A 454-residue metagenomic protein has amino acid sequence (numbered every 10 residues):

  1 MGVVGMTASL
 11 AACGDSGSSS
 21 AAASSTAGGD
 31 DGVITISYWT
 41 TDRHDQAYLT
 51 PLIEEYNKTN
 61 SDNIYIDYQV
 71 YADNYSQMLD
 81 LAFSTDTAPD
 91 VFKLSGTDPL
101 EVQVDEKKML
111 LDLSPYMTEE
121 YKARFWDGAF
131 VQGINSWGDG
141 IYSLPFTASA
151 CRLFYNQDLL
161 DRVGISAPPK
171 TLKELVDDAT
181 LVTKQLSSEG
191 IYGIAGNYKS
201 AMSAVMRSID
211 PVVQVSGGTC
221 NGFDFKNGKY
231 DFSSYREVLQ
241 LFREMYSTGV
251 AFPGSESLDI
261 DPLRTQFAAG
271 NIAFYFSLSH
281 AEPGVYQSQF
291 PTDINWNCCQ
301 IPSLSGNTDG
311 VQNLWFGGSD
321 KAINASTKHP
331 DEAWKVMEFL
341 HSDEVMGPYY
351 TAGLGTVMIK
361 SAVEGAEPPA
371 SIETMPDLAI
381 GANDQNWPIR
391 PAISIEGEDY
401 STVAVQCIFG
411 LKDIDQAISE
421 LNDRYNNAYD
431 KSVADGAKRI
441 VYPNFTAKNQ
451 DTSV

Functional and structural regions predicted by a protein language model:
M1-T35, K431-V454: Short, low-complexity disordered leader/linker segments with a strong preference for bacterial N-terminal type II
E55, T59-G128, D158-K170, T265-Q266 (+2 more regions): Extracytoplasmic "Venus flytrap"/periplasmic binding protein-like
K58, D139, R162-V163, T248-V250 (+1 more regions): Extracytoplasmic/periplasmic substrate-recognition and gating elements
L81-A82, P89-D90, E120-L160, G190-Y192 (+2 more regions): A structural signal for short loop-to-beta-strand junctions that line the ligand-binding cleft of periplasmic/secreted
S95-C151, S187, V205-V215, S233 (+2 more regions): Hinge/lid segment of periplasmic solute-binding proteins
Q132-I134, W296-S303, Y350-I408, A434-V454: Long, aromatic- and glycine/proline-rich binding clefts that accommodate carbohydrate-like moieties
W137-F146, C151, V176-N227, R243 (+1 more regions): Extracytoplasmic/periplasmic solute-binding protein
D178-T180, D224-E256, I301-L304: Glycine-centered hinge/linker elements that transmit conformational signals in sensory and ligand-binding systems
